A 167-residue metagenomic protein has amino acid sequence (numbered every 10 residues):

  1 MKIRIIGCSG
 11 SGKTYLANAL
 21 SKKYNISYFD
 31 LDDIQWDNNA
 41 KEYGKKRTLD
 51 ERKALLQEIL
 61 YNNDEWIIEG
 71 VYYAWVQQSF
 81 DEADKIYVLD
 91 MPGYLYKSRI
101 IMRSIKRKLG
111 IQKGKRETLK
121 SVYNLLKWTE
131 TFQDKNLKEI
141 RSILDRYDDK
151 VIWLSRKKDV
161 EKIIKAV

Functional and structural regions predicted by a protein language model:
I5: Hydrophobic anchor at the beta1->P-loop junction of P-loop NTPases
C8: P-loop (Walker A) phosphate-binding loop of NTP-binding proteins
S11: ATP-binding Walker
T14: Walker A/P-loop
N18, K22-D64: Conserved substrate/cofactor phosphate-moiety recognition/catalytic segment in nucleotide-dependent phosphotransferases
R52-K97: Glycine-rich phosphate-binding loop used to anchor ATP phosphates in small-molecule kinases, encompassing both
M91-K135: A glycine- and Lys/Arg-enriched "phosphate-lid" helix/loop adjacent to the NTP-binding pocket of small-molecule kinases
W128-V167: NTP-dependent small-molecule kinase module
